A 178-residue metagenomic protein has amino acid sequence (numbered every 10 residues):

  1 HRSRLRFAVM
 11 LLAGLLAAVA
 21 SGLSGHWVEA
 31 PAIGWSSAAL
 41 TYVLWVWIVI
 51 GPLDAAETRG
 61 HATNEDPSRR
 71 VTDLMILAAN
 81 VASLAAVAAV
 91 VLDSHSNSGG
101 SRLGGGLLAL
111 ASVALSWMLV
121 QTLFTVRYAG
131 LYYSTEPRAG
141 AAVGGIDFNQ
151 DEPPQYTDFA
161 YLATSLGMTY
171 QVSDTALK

Functional and structural regions predicted by a protein language model:
R2-G25, V81: The first (N-terminal) embedded transmembrane alpha-helix
M10-G14, D73-A89, Y161-S165: Hydrophobic alpha-helical transmembrane segments of multi-pass integral membrane proteins
H26-Y42, G104-V120: Alpha-helical transmembrane segments
Y42-A55, T122-P137: Membrane-water interface of transmembrane alpha-helices
I48-E65, A88-S98: Membrane-helix interface/capping segments
T58-A78: Juxtamembrane helix-capping/reentrant segments at transmembrane boundaries
A78-V81, A85, L110-T122, Q155-Y156 (+1 more regions): Mid-bilayer segments of alpha-helical transmembrane spans in multi-pass integral membrane proteins that mediate
Y132-A176: Membrane-proximal soluble regions of multi-pass membrane proteins
